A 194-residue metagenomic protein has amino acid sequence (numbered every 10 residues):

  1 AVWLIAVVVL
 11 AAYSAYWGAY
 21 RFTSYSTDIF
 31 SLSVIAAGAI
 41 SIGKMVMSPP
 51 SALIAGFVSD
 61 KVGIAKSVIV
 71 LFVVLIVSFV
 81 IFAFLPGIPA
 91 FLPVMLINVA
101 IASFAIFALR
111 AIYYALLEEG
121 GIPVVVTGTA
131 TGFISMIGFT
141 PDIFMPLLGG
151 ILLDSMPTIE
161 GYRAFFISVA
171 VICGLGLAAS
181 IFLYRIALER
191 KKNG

Functional and structural regions predicted by a protein language model:
A1-A52, R110, M145-P146: Extracytoplasmic gate region of multi-pass secondary transporters
S24, A111-G121: Intracellular helix-loop hinge segments at the cytoplasmic ends of transmembrane helices in 12-TM rocker-switch-type
S51-I64, L153-D154: Helix-to-loop junctions at the C-terminal end of transmembrane segments in multipass secondary transporters
G63-Y113: C-terminal transmembrane helical hairpin of 12-TM major facilitator-type secondary transporters
G121-P157: A late C-terminal transmembrane helix in Major Facilitator Superfamily
I151-C173: A membrane-interface helix-boundary motif in multi-pass transporters
Y184-G194: Intrinsic disorder in cytosolic terminal tails and internal cytosolic loops of multi-pass membrane transporters
